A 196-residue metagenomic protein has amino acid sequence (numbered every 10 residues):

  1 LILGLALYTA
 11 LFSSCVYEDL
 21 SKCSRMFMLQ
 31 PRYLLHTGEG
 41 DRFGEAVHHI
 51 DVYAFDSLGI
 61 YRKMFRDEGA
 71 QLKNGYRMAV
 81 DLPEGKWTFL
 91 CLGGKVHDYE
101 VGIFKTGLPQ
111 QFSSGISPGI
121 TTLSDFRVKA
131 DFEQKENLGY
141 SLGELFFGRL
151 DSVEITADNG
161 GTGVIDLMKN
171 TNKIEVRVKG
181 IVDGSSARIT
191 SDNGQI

Functional and structural regions predicted by a protein language model:
I2-F12: Bacterial N-terminal signal peptides
A10-T37: Bacterial Sec-dependent N-terminal signal peptides
V16-M26, G161-N172: Beta-strand-rich domain onsets/edges
R32-A46, R177-S185: Structural motif
R42-I50, I189-N193: Short coil-to-beta strand junction motifs in C2/discoidin
A54-I60: Change "in extracellular beta-sheet-rich domains … of secreted and cell-surface proteins" to "in beta-sheet-rich domains
Y61-K169: Short, low-hydrophobicity acidic/polar segments
K173, R177-I196: Short helix-loop boundary/capping segments
